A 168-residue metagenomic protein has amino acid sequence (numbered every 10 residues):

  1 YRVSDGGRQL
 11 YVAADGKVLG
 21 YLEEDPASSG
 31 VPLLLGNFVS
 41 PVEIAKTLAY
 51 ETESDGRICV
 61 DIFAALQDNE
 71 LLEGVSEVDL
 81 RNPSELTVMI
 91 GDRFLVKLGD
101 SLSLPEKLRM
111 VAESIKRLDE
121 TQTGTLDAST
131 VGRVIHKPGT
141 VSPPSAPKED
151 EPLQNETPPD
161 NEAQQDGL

Functional and structural regions predicted by a protein language model:
Y1-L168: Charged, solvent-exposed interaction patches on well-folded alpha/beta domains that mediate macromolecular contacts
